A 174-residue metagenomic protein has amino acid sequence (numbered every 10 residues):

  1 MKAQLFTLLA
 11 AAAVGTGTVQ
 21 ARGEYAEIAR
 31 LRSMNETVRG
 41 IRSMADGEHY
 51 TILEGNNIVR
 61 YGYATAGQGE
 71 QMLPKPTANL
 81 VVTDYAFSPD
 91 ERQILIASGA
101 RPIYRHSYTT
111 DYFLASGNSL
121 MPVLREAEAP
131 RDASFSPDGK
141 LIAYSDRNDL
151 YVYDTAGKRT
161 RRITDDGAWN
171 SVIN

Functional and structural regions predicted by a protein language model:
M1-F6: Bacterial N-terminal signal peptides that target proteins for export
L8-T18: Hydrophobic h-region of N-terminal signal peptides that target proteins for export in Gram-negative bacteria
G17-N174: Beta-propeller folds
